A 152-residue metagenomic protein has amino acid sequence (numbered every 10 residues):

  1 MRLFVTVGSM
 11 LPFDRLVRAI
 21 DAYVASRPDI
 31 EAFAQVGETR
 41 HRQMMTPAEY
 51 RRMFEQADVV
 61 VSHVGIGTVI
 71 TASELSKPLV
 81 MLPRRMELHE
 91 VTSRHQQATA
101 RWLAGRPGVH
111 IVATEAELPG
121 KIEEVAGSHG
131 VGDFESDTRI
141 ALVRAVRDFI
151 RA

Functional and structural regions predicted by a protein language model:
M1-A152: Nucleotide-activated sugar donor-binding and catalytic core shared by glycosyltransferases and related lipid-linked
